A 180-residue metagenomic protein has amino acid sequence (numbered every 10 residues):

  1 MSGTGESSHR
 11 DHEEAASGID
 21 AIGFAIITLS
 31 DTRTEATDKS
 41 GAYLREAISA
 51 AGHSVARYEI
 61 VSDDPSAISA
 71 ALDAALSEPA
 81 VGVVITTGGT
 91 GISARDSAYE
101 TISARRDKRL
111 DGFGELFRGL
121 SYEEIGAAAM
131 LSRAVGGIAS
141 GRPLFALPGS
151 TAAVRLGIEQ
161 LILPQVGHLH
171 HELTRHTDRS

Functional and structural regions predicted by a protein language model:
M1-S180: Non-catalytic beta/alpha edge segments that cap or flank active sites
